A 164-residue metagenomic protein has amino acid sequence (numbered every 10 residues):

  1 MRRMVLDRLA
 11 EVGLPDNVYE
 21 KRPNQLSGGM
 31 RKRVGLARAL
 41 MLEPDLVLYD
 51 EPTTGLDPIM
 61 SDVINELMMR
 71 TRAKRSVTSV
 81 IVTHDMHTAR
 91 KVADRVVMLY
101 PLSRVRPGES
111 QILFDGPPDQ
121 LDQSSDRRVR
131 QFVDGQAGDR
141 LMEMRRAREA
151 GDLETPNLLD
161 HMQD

Functional and structural regions predicted by a protein language model:
R2-N17: Conserved ABC ATPase "signature" region
R22-L26, M30: Conserved ABC ATPase signature
M41-D45: A short, proline-enriched helix->beta-strand linker immediately N-terminal to the Walker B motif in ABC-type P-loop
V47-D50: Catalytic Walker B motif of ABC-type/P-loop ATPase nucleotide-binding domains
P58-M60: Helix N-cap at the start of a conserved alpha-helix in ABC-type nucleotide-binding domains
D62-R75: Helical segment within the ABC ATPase nucleotide-binding domain
L102-V133: Conserved beta-strand-loop-alpha-helix hinge in the C-terminal portion of ABC ATPase nucleotide-binding domains
